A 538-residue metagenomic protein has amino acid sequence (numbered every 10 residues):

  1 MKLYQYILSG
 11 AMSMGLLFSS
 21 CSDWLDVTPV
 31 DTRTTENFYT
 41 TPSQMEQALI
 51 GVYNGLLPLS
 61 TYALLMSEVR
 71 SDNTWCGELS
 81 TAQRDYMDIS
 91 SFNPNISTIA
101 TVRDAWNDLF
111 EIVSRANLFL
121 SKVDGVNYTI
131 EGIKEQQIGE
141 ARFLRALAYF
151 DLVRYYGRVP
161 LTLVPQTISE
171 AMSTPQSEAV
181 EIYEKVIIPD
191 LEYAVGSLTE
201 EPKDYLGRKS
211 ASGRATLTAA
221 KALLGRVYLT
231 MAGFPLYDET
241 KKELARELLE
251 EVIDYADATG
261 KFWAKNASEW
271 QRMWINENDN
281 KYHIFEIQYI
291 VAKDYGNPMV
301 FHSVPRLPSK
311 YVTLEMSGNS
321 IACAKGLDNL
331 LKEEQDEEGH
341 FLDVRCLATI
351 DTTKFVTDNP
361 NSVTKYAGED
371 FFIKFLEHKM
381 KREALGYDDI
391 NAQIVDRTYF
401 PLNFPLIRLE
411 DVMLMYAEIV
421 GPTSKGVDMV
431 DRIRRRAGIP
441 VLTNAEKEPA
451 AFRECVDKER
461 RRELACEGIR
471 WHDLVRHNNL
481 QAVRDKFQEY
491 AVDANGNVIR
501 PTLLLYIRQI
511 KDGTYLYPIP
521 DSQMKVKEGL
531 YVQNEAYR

Functional and structural regions predicted by a protein language model:
M1-V30: Bacterial Sec-dependent N-terminal signal peptides
C21-T74, N93, R103, L118 (+3 more regions): Acidic, glycine-rich segments characteristic of secretory precursors and extracytoplasmic regions
E36, Y62-T81, T162-P165, T199-T218 (+5 more regions): Short, surface-exposed recognition loops and adjoining beta-strand edges that mediate ligand/DNA contacts, enriched
P42, E46-L59, T81-Y156, M172-K185 (+5 more regions): Conserved, well-structured interaction surfaces
L49, Y53, L57-S60, Q83-D108 (+4 more regions): Elongated scaffold/linker segments in the mid-to-C-terminal portions of large proteins
